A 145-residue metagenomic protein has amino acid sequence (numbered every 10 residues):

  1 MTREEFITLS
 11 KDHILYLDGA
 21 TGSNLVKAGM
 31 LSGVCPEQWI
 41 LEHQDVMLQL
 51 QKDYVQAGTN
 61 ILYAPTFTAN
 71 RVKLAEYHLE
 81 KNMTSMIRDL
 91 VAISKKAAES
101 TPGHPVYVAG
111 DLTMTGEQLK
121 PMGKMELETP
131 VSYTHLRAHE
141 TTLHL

Functional and structural regions predicted by a protein language model:
L9-W39, A69-L74, G103-T129: N-terminal small/glycine-rich loop or linker at the start of catalytic domains across soluble metabolic enzymes
G19, Y54, S94: Conserved, mostly hydrophobic/aromatic
C35-E42, I61-M83: Glycine-rich, proline-tolerant flexible connector loops at the mouths of alpha/beta enzymes
H43, M47, L79-I87, E126-Y133: Residue-level preference for long, well-ordered alpha-helices that form the structural scaffold of enzyme catalytic
D53-L62: Catalytic domains of carbohydrate-active enzymes, especially glycoside hydrolases
A57-G58, I93-V106, R137: A structural motif corresponding to the C-terminal end of an alpha-helix and its immediate exit/capping segment
L79-T101: Alpha-helix-loop-beta-strand connector modules within alpha/beta enzyme cores
T134-T141: Conserved small/polar residues in nucleotide/adenosyl-binding loops
